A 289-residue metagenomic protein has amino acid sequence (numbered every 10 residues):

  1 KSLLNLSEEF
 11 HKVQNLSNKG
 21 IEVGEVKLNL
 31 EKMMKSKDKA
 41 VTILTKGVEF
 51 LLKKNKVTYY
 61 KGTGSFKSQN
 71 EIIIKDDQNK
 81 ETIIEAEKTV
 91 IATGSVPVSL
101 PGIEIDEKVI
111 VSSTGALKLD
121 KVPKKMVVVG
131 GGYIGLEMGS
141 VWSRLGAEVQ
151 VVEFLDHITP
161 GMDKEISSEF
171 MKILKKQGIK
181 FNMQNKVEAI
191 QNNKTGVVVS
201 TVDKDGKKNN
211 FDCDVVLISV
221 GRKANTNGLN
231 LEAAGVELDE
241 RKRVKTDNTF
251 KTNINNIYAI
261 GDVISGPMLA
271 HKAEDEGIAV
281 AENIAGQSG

Functional and structural regions predicted by a protein language model:
K1-V122, L155-T159, E165-I166, F170-Q177 (+5 more regions): Glycine-rich flavin
K61-G62, I74, S112-S113, V129 (+5 more regions): Thr-Gly-centered strand-to-loop micro-motif
G64, I72, I83-G94, V128-V129 (+3 more regions): Short hydrophobic core segments
T89, V141-W142, V216, T249: Hydrophobic/aromatic ligand-binding patch that stacks against planar heteroaromatic rings of cofactors or nucleotides
V96-V98, I134-G135, I158, K223-T226: Glycine-rich nucleotide phosphate-binding loop and flanking beta-alpha elements of Rossmann-like dinucleotide-binding
S99-P101, E137, W142, T226-G228 (+1 more regions): Glycine/Thr-rich phosphate-binding loops of Rossmann-like dinucleotide-binding domains
D106-V122, N210-S288: FAD-site-proximal beta/loop scaffold in flavoenzymes
D120-H157, G161-M162, K194: Rossmann-like NAD(P)H-binding beta-loop-alpha module
